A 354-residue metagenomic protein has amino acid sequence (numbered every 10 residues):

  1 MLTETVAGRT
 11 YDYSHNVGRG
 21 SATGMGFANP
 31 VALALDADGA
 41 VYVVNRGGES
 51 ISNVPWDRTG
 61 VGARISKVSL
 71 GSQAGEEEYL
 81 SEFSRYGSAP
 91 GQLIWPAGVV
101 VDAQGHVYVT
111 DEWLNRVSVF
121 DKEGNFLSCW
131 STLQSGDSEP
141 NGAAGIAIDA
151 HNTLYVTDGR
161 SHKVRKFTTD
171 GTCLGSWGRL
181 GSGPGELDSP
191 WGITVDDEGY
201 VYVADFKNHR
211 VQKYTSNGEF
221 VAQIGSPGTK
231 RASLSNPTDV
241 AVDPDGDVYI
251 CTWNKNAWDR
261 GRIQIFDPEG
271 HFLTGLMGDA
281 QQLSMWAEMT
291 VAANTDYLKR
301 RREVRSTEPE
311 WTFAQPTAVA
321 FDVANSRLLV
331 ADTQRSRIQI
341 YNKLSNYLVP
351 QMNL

Functional and structural regions predicted by a protein language model:
M1-L354: Eukaryotic scaffold repeat domains enriched in small/polar residues
